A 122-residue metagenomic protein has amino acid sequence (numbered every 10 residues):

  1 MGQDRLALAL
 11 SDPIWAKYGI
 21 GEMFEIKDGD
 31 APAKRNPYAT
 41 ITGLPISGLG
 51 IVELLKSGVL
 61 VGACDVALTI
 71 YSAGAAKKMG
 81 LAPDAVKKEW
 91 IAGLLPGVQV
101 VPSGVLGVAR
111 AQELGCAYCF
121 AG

Functional and structural regions predicted by a protein language model:
M1-G122: Secreted/extracellular ectodomain signature
